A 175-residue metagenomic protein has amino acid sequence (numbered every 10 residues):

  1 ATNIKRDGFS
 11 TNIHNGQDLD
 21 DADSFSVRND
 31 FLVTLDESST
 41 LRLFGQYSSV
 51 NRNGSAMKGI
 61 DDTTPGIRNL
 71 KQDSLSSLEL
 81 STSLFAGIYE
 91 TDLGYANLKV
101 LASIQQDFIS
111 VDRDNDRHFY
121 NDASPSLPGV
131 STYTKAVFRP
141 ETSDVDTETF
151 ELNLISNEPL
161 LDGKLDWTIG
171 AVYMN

Functional and structural regions predicted by a protein language model:
A1-S74, I109-Y133: Periplasmic-side early beta-strands and strand-to-turn transitions of outer-membrane beta-barrels
Q17-L19, S77, P140-T142: Residue-level "hotspot" positions that anchor or transmit function at local structural transition points
A22, E79-L80: Short alpha-helix boundary/capping motifs
T40, Q46, L80-V111, K135-N175: Face-selective signature of the C-terminal outer-membrane beta-barrel domain
